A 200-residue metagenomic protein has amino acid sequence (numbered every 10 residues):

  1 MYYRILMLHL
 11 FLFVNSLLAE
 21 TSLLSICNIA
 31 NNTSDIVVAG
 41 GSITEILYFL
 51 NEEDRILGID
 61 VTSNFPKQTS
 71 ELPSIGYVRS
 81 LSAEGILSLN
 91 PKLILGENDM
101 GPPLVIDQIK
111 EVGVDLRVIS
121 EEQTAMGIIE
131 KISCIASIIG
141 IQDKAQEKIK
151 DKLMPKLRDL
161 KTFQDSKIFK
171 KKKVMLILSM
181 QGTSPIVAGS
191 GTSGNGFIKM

Functional and structural regions predicted by a protein language model:
M1-Y2: N-terminal secretory signal peptides that target proteins for export/translocation
I5-S16: Bacterial N-terminal signal peptides
A19-T21: Boundary at the C-terminal end of the N-terminal hydrophobic targeting segment
I26-D35, L104-I186: Extracytoplasmic substrate-binding proteins
S34-V105, R117: A short, structured surface patch at a secondary-structure boundary
V37, I56-L57, P73, F169-I177 (+1 more regions): Mobile, glycine- and charge-enriched loop segments and immediately flanking short secondary-structure elements within
T62-F65, I149, P185-M200: Alpha-helical, coiled-coil/dimerization segments enriched in small aliphatic residues
G85, Q108, F197: Hydrophobic/aromatic ligand-binding patch that stacks against planar heteroaromatic rings of cofactors or nucleotides
